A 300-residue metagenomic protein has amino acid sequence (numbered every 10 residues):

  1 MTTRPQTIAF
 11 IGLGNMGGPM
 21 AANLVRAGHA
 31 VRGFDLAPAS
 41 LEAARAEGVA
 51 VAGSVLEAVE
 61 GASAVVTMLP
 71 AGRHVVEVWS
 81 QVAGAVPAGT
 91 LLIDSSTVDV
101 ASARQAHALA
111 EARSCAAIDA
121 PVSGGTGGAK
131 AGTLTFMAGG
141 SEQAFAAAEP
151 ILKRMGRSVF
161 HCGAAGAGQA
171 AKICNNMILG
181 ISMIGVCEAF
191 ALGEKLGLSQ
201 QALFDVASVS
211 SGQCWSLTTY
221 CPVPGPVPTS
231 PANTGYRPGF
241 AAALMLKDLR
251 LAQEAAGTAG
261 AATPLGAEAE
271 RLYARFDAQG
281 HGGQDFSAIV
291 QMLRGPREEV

Functional and structural regions predicted by a protein language model:
M1-M68, T90, T126, H161: NAD(P)+-binding Rossmann beta1-loop-alpha1 motif at the extreme N-terminus of oxidoreductases
I8, L13, V78, T97-N176: Rossmann-fold dinucleotide-binding core
V31, V51, A116-I118, V159 (+2 more regions): Hydrophobic beta-strand scaffold residues
V55-A116: Rossmann-fold NAD(P) dinucleotide-binding segment
A147, G168-E268, L272-R297: Helical "substrate-binding/catalytic lid" subdomain of Rossmann-like NAD(P)-dependent dehydrogenases/reductases
